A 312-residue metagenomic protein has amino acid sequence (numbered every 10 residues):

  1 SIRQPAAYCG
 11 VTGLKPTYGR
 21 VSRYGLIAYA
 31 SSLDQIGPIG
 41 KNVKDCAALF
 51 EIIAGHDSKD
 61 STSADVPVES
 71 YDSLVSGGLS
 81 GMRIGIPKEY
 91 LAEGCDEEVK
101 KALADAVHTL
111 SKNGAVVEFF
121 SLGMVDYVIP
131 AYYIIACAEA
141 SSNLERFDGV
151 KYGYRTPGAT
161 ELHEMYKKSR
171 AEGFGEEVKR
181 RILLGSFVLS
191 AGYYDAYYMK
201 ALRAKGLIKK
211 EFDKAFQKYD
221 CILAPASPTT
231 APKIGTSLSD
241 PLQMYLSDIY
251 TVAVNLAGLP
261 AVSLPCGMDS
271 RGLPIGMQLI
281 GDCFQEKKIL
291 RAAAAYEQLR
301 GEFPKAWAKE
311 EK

Functional and structural regions predicted by a protein language model:
S1-G94, K100, A104-N113, L183-K210 (+2 more regions): Structural helix-boundary/capping segments
C9-G13, I134-A138, D240-L242, I280-G281: Short, hinge-like loop/turn segments at secondary-structure boundaries
E97-V99, I129-A138, K233-S239: Short glycine/threonine-rich loop-to-helix capping motif typified by GTGT followed within a few residues by an Asp-Pro
V116-S121, V262: General small-molecule cofactor/ligand-binding pocket signal
S121-I129: Short, surface-exposed recognition loops and adjoining beta-strand edges that mediate ligand/DNA contacts, enriched
V125, D148-L256, A306-E311: Serine-dependent amide/ester hydrolase catalytic core
